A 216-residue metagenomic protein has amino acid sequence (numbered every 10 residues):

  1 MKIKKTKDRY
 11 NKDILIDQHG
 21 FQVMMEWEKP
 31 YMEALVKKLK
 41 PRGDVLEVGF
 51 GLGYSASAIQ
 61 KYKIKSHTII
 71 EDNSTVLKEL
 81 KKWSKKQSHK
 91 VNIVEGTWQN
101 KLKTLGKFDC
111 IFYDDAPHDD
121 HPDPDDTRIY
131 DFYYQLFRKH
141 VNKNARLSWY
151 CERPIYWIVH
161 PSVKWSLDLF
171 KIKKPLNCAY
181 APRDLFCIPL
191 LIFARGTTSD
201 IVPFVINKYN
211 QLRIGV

Functional and structural regions predicted by a protein language model:
M1-R42, S57: Class I SAM-dependent methyltransferase Rossmann-like catalytic core, especially the SAM/SAH-binding loop
L39-K40, K63, K139-K143: A generic alpha-to-beta junction signature in SAM-dependent methyltransferases
P41-G53: Conserved class I S-adenosyl-L-methionine
L52-I64: Conserved SAM-binding loop of SAM-dependent methyltransferases across substrates and taxa, primarily the Class I
S66-E71, W149: Conserved SAM-binding motif I beta-strand of class I
D72-L105: S-adenosyl-L-methionine
V76, W83, D119-V216: C-terminal substrate-binding/active-site "lid" region of AdoMet-derived donor-dependent transferases
K107-D115: Short SAM/SAH-binding signature in class I
